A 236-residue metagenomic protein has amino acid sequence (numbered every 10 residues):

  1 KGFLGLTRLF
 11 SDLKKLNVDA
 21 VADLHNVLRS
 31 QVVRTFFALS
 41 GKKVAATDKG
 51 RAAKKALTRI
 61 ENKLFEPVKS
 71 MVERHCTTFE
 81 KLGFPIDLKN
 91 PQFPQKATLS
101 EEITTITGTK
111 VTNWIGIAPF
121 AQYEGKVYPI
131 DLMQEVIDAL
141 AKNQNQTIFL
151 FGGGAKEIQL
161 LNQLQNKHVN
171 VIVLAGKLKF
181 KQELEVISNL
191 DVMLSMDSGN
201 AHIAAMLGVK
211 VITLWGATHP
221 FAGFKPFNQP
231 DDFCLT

Functional and structural regions predicted by a protein language model:
K1-T236: Catalytic machinery of carbohydrate-active enzymes, primarily nucleotide-sugar-dependent glycosyltransferases
